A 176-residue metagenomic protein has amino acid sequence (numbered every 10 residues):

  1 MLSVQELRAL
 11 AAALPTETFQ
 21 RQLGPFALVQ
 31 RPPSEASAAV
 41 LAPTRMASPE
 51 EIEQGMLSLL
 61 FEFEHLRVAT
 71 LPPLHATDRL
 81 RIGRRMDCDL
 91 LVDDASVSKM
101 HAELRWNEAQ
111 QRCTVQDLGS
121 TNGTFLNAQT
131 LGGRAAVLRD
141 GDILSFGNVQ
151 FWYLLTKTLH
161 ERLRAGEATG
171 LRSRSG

Functional and structural regions predicted by a protein language model:
M1-V92, T158-G176: Intrinsically disordered, low-complexity acidic Ser/Thr-rich regulatory segments
L80, C88, Q111, T121-N122: Glycine-centered loop/turn positions within well-structured domains that cap or flank conserved ligand/cofactor-binding
R81-G83, V115-L118: Short, acidic/hydrophobic/Gly-rich beta-strand patch recurrent on exposed beta strands that often constitutes part
D93-A95, Q116: Surface-exposed loop and edge beta-strand positions of immunoglobulin-like domains
A95-S98, T121: Loop/turn elements at beta-strand to alpha-helix junctions within RNA-recognition modules
A102-R105: Buried hydrophobic-core signal for structured, non-transmembrane domains
N107, R112, F125-G176: C-terminal boundary/linker segments immediately following FHA domains
